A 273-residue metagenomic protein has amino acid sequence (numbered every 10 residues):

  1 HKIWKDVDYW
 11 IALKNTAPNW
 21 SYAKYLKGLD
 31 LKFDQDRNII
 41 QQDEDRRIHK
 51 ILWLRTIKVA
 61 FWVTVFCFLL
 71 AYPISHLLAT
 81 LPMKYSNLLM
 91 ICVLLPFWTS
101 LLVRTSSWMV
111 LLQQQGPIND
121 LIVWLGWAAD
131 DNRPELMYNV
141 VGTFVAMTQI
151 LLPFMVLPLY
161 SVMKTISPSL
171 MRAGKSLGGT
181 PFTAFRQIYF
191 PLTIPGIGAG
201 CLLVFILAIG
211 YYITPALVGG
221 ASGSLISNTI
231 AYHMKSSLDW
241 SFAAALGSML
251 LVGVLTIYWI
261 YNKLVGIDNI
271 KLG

Functional and structural regions predicted by a protein language model:
H1-K50: Membrane-topology segments of multi-pass transport proteins
R46-L77, P181, F190: Transmembrane alpha-helix signature in integral membrane proteins
W62-L94, M109-V110, K164-T165, S169-M171 (+1 more regions): Transmembrane-helix boundary motif in ABC transporter permease subunits
V103, M155, G196-A231: Non-cytoplasmic
R104-T148, V218-A221: Membrane-interfacial helix termini and adjacent extracytoplasmic/periplasmic loops of multi-pass transporters
Q149, F154-Y160, S167, G179-G210: Transmembrane alpha-helices
Y160-M171, K175, A244-G273: C-terminal transmembrane helix and the adjacent membrane-cytosol boundary/short C-terminal tail of inner/organellar
A216, A221-K263: Interhelical loop and adjacent transmembrane-helix boundary motif in polytopic membrane transport permeases
